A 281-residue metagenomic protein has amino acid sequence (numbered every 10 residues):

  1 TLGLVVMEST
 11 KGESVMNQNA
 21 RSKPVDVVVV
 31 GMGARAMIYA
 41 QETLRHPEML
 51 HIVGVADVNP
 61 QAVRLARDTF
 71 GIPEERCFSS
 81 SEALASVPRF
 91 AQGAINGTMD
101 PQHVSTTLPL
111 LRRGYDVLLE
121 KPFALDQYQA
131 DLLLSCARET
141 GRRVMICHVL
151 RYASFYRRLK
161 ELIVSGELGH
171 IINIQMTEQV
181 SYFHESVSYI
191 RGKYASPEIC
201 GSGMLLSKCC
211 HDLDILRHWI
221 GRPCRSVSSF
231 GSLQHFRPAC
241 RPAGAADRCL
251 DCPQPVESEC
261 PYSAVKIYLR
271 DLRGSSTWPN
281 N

Functional and structural regions predicted by a protein language model:
T1-V15: Short, Lys/Arg-enriched N-terminal segments with co-localized hydrophobic residues within the first ~10-30 amino acids
G12-I72: N-terminal Rossmann-like dinucleotide-binding module
G33, R76-C136: Beta-loop-alpha module in the N-terminal Rossmann-like domain of NAD(P)-dependent dehydrogenases, especially those
G54, G93, N173: Short, Asp-centered acidic motifs that coordinate Mg2+ and/or phosphate in catalytic or ligand-binding sites
L132-V149, H170-N173: Rossmann-fold dehydrogenase core element
L150-N281: Predominantly a Rossmann-like dinucleotide-binding segment in NAD(P)-dependent oxidoreductases
